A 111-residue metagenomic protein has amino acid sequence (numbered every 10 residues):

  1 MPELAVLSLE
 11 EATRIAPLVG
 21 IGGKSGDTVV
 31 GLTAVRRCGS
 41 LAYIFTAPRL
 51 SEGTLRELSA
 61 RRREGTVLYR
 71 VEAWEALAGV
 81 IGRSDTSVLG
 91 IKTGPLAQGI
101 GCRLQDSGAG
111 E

Functional and structural regions predicted by a protein language model:
M1, L32, T46, Q105-E111: SAM-dependent transferase fold signal centered on methyltransferase-like domains, encompassing both Class I
P2-L9: Long, charged, low-complexity intrinsically disordered regions
A5, A78-E111: C-terminal structural segments of small proteins and small subunits
E10, R14, G53, E72 (+2 more regions): Charged, alpha-helix-enriched surfaces in structured cytosolic catalytic cores of large nucleotide-utilizing machines
E10-T46: N-terminal first-folded block
T33, R49-L50, E72-A76: Short, ordered loop/turn segments at secondary-structure junctions
R36-V67: N-terminal positively charged helical leader segments and presequences
G65-G79: Conserved phosphate-binding/catalytic loops in two-lobed NTP-binding clefts
